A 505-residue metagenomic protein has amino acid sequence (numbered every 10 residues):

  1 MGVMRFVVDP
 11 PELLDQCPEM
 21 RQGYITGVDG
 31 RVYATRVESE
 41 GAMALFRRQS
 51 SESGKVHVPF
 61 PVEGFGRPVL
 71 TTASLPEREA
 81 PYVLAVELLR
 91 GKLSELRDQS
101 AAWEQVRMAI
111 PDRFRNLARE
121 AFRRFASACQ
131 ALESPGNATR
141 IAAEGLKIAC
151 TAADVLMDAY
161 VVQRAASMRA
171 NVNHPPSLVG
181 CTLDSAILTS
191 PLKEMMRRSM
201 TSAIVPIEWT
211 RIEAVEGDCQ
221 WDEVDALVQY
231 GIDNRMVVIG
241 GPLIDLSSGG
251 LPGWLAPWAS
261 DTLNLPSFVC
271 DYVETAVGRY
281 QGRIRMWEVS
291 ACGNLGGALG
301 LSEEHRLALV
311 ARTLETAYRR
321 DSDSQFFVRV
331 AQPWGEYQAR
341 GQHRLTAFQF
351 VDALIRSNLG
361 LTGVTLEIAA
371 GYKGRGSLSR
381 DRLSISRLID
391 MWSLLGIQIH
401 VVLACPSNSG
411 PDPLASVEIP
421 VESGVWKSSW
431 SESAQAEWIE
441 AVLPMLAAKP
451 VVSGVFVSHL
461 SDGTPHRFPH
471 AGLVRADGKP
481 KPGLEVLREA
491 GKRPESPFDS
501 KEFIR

Functional and structural regions predicted by a protein language model:
G2-M20, Y24, H57-R123: Amphipathic, heptad-repeat alpha-helical segments
E38-A44, E52, P111-L146: Amphipathic, non-membrane alpha-helical rod segments
S127-A186, S190: Long amphipathic alpha-helical scaffold segments
L183-R197, P266-A276, G341-L354, I385 (+1 more regions): Short, acidic/polar
S190-M200, D222-V237, V277-G282, Y318-S322 (+3 more regions): Acidic (Asp/Glu)-rich catalytic clusters
R197-V215, Y280-L295, S324-W334, T346-R380 (+2 more regions): Aromatic- and acid-rich polysaccharide-binding/catalytic face of secreted or lumenal carbohydrate-active enzymes
S202-V215, D225-G335, S407-P413: Substrate-binding cleft and catalytic face of glycoside hydrolase catalytic domains, especially the flexible beta-alpha
R279, G293, A298-R312, T316-R320 (+3 more regions): Aromatic-rich peripheral "rim/lid" segments of glycoside hydrolase catalytic domains that contact and position glycan
